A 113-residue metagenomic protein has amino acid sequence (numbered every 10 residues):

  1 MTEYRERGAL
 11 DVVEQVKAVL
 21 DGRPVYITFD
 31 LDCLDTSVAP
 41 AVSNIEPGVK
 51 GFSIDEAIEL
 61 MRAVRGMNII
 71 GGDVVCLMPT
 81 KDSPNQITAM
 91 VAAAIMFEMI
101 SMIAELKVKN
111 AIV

Functional and structural regions predicted by a protein language model:
M1-V113: Catalytic cores of soluble, metal-dependent hydrolases
